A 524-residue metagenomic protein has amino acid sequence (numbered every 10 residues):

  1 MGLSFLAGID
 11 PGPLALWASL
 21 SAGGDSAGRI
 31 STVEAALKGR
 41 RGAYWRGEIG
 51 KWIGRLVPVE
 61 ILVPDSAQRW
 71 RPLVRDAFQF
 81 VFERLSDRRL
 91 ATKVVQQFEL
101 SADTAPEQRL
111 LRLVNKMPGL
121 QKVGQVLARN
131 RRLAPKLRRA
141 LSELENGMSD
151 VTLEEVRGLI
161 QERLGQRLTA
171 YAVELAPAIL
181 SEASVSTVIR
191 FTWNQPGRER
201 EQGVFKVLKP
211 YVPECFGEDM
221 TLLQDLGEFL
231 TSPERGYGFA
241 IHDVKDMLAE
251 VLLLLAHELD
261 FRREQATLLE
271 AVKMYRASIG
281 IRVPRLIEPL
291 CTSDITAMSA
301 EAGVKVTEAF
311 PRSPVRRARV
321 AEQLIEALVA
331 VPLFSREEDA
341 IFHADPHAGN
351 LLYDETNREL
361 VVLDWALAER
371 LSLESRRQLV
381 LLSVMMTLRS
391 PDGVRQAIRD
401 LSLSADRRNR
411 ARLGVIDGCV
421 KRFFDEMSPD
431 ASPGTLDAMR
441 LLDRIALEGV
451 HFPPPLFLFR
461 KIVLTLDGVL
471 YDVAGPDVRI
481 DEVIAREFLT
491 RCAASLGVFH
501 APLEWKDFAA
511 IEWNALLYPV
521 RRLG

Functional and structural regions predicted by a protein language model:
M1-S335, A340-H343, L352-L373, L382-G524: Broad phosphate/nucleotide-binding scaffolds in NTP-utilizing and phosphate-metabolizing enzymes
P346-A348: Hydrophobic HxD+1 residue recognition
R376: Short adenine-binding "F-helix/F-box" segment of the Bergerat
